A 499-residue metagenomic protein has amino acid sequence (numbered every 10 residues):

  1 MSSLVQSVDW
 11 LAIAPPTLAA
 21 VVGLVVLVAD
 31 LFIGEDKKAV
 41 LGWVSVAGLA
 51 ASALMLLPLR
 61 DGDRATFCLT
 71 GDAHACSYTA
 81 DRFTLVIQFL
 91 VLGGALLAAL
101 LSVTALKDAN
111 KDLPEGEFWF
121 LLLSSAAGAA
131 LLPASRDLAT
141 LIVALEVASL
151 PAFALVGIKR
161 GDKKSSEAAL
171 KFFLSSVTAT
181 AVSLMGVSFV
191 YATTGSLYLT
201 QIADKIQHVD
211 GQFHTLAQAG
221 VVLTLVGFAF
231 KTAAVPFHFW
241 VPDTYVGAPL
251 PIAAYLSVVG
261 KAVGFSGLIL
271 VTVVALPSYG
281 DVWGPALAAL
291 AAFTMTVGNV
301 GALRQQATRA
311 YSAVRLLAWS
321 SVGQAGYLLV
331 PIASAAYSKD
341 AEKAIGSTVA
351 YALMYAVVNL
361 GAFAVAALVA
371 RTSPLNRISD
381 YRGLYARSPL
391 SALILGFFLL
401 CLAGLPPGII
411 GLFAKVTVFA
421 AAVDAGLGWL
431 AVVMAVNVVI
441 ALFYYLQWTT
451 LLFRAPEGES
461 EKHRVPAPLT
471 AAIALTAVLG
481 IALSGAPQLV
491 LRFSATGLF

Functional and structural regions predicted by a protein language model:
M1-F499: Alpha-helical transmembrane segments of multi-pass membrane proteins predominantly involved in bioenergetics
